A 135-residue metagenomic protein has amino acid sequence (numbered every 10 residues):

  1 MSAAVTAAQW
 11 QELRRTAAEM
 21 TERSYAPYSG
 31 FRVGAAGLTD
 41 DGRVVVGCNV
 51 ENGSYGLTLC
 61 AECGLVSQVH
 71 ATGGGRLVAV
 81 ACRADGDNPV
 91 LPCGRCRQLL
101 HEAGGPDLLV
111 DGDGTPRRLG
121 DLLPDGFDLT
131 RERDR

Functional and structural regions predicted by a protein language model:
S2-V5, Q9-R23, T72-R135: C-terminal binding/interaction regions
T16-E19, A61-V69: Short, well-ordered amphipathic alpha-helical segments that serve as non-catalytic structural scaffolds within diverse
Y25-Y28: Short Gly/Pro-enriched turn/cap motifs at secondary-structure boundaries
G30-T39: Short beta-strand scaffold segments in enzyme catalytic cores
L38-D40, N49-V50: Histidine- and/or cysteine-centered catalytic micro-motif in compact active-site loops
N49-C63: Compact, glycine-rich, soluble single-domain proteins
